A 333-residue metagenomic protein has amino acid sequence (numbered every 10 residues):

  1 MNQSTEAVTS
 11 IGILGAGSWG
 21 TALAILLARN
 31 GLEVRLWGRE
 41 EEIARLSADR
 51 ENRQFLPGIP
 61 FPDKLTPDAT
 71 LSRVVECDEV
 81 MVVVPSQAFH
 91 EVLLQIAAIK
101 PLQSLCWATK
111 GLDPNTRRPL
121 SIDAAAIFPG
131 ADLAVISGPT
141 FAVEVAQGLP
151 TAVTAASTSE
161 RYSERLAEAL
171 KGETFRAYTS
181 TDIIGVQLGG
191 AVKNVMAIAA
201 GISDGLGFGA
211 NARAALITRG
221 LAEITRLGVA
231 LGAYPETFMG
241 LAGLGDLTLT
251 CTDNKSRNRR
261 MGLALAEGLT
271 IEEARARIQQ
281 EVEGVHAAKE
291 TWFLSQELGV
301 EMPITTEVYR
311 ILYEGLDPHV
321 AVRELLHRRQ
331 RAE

Functional and structural regions predicted by a protein language model:
M1-I59, D68-A69: NAD(P)+-binding Rossmann beta1-loop-alpha1 motif at the extreme N-terminus of oxidoreductases
I11, E33-V34, A131-L133, A177: Hydrophobic anchor at the start of a short beta-strand that flanks the dinucleotide cofactor-binding loop
F61, P67-P150, L166-E168: Rossmann-like NAD(P)(H) cofactor-binding subdomain of soluble oxidoreductases
W107, D132-S137, A177-T181, M239-G240 (+1 more regions): General beta-strand structural signal in soluble alpha/beta enzymes
D123, I127-A131, P150-T237: Internal alpha-helical scaffold of NAD(P)-dependent oxidoreductase catalytic cores
K193, A200-D204, V229-M239, G243 (+1 more regions): NAD(P)-dependent Rossmann-like dehydrogenase/reductase catalytic/cofactor-binding core
